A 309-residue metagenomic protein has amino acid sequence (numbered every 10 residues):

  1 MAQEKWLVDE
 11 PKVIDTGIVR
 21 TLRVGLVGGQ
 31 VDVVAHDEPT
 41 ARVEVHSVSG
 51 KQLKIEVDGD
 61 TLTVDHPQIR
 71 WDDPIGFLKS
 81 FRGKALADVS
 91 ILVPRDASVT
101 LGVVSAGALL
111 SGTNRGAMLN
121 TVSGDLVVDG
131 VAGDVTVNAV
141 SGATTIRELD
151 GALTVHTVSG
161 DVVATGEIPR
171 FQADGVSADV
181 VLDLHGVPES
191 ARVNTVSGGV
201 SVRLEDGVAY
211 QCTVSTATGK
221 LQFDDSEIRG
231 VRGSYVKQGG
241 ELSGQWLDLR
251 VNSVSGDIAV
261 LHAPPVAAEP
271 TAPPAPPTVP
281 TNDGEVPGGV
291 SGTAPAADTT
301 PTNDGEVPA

Functional and structural regions predicted by a protein language model:
M1-E4, G29-V45, G59, F77-F81 (+4 more regions): Charged, low-complexity, helix/coiled-coil-prone segments
M1-G50, R70-L92, I228-W246, P265-A309: Short acidic/polar N-terminal linker immediately downstream of export determinants
M1-I18, R147-S177: Short secondary-structure boundary segments
E10-G17, V31, D58-D134, A143-R147 (+2 more regions): Right-handed parallel beta-helix
T21-V27, V43-V45, V64-D65, A97-V104 (+11 more regions): Well-ordered beta-strand segments characteristic of repetitive beta-sheet solenoids
Q52-V57: Short, exposed beta-strand/loop patches in secreted or surface proteins that constitute
E148-L149, L153, A164-A309: Short, surface-exposed interaction patches in beta-rich subdomains that mediate adhesion/assembly near membranes
